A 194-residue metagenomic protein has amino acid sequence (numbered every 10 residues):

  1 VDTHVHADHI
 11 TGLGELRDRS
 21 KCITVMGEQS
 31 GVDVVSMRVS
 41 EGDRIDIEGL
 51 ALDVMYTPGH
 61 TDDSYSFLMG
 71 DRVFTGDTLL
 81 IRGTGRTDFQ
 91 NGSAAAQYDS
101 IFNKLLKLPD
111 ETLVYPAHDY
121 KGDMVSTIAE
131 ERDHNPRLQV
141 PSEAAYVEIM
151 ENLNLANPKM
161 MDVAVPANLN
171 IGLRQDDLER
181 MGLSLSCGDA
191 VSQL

Functional and structural regions predicted by a protein language model:
V1-V54, D133-H134: Active-site HxH/HxHxD metal-binding segment of metal-dependent hydrolases
H6-H9, Q90, K121: Alpha-helix N-cap/loop-to-helix initiation residues
I10, G83, M124: Conserved protein kinase catalytic core
T11, N91-G92, P141: Residue-level signal for the nucleotide or nucleotide-sugar donor/cofactor binding architecture
G12-E15, T87, S126-I128: Short amphipathic alpha-helical segments
R19, R82-G83, I149: Residues that scaffold the ATP/ADP-binding catalytic core of kinase and kinase-like folds
D33-D119: Catalytic core of the metallo-beta-lactamase
D99-L113, A117-L194: Accessory terminal helices/loops
